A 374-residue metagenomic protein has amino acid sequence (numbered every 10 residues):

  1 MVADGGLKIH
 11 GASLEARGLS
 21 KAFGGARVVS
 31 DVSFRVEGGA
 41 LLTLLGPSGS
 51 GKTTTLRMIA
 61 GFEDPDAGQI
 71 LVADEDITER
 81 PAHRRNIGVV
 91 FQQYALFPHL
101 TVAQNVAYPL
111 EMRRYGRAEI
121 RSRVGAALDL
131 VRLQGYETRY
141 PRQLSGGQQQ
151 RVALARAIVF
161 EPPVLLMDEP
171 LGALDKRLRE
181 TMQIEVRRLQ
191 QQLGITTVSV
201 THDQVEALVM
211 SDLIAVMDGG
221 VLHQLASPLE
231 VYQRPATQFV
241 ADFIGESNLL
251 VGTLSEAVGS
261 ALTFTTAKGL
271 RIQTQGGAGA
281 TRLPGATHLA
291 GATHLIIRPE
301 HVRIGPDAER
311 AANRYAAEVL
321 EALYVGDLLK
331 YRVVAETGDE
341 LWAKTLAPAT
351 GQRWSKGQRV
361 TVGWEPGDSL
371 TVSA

Functional and structural regions predicted by a protein language model:
L41, R80-G88, Q92-D242: ABC ATPase nucleotide-binding domains
L45-P47: The feature captures the beta-strand-to-loop junction immediately N-terminal to the Walker
A60: Helix-to-loop junction immediately C-terminal to a conserved catalytic motif
D66-Q69, E119, G219, V251: Conserved coupling/switch loops of ABC nucleotide-binding domains, chiefly the family-specific signature
G68-D76: Conserved ABC transporter NBD signature motif
S247, V258-A374: Non-catalytic connector elements of ABC transporters
